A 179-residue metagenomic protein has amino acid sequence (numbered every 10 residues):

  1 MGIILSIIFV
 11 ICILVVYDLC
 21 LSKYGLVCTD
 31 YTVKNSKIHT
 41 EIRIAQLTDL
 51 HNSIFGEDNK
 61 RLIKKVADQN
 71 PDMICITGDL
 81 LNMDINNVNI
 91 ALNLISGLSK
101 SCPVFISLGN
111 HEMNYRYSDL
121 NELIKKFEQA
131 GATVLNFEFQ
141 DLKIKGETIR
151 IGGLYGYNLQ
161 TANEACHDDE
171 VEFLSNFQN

Functional and structural regions predicted by a protein language model:
M1-I3, I11-Y17, R43-A45, I74-I76 (+2 more regions): A generic short-segment signal for beta-strand/edge and adjacent turn/coil regions
M1-I38: N-terminal membrane-anchoring alpha-helices
S6-I13, K23-G25, D84, E112 (+2 more regions): A short linear-motif detector with a strong N-terminal bias
L21-K23, L50-F55, L81-I85, Y157-A165: Short, flexible loop segments at the rims of nucleotide/cofactor-binding pockets, characterized by
K23-G56, F173-N179: Mobile, glycine- and charge-enriched loop segments and immediately flanking short secondary-structure elements within
K34-I38, K65-A67, G152: Short beta-strand-to-loop junctions in surface cap/lid or active-site-entrance loops
K37, N52, E112-N179: Conserved catalytic scaffold of divalent metal-dependent phosphoesterases
T40-N136, Q140: Membrane-embedded segments
